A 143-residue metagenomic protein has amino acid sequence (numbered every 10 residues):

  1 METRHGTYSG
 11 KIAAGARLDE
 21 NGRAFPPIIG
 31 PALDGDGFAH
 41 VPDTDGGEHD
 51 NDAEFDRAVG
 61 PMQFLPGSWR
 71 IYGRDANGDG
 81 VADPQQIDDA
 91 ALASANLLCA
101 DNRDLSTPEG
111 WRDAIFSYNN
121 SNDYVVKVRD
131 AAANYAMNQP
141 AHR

Functional and structural regions predicted by a protein language model:
M1-R143: Catalytic glycan-binding domains that act on GlcNAc-containing polysaccharides
